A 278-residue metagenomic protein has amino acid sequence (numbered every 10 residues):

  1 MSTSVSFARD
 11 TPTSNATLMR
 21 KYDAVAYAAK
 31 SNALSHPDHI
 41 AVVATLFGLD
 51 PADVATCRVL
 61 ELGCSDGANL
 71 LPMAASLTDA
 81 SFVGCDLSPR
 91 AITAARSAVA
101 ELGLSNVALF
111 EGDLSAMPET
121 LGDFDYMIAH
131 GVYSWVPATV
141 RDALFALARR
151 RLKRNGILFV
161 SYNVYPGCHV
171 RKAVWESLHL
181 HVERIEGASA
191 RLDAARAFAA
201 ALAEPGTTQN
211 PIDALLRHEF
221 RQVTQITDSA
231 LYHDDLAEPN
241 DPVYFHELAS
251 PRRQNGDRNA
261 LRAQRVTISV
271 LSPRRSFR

Functional and structural regions predicted by a protein language model:
A24, N32-C57, P72: Conserved alpha-helix/loop element of class I SAM-dependent methyltransferases that forms part of the SAM/SAH-binding
A55-S65: Conserved class I S-adenosyl-L-methionine
D66-D79: Conserved SAM-binding loop of SAM-dependent methyltransferases across substrates and taxa, primarily the Class I
S88-P89: Conserved SAM/SAH-binding beta-strand->alpha-helix loop
G103-L114: Conserved SAM-binding strand-loop segment of SAM-dependent methyltransferases
P118-M127: A short acidic, Gly/Pro-enriched loop at the edge of an enzyme's catalytic core that lines a small-molecule cofactor
D142-R154: A short glycine-rich, Lys/Arg-flanked "PGG" loop and its adjoining helix->strand segment in the class I
I157-E186, A190, A194-P211: Conserved class I S-adenosyl-L-methionine
